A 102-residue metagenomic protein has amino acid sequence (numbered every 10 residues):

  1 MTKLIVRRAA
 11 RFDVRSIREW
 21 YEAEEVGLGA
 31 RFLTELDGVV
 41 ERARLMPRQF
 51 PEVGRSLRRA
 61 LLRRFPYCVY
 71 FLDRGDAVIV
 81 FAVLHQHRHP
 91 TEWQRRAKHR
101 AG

Functional and structural regions predicted by a protein language model:
M1-L33: Arg/Lys-rich, positively charged N-terminal/basic patches that mediate binding to nucleic acids
A9, Q49, R95: Catalytic cores of transferase enzymes with a strong primary signal for eukaryotic protein kinases
E19, V26, E41, L45-R48 (+2 more regions): Generic structural signal for secondary-structure transition and capping sites
V26, A30-V40, L61-R64: PIN-domain endoribonuclease scaffold, especially VapC-family toxins
G29-A30, P51-V53, E92-W93: Short, hydrophobic secondary-structure boundary micro-motifs
G38, L45-I79, V83: Basic/aromatic recognition patch in beta-strand/loop cores that engages polyanionic ligands
L72-G102: Enriched for short, Lys/Arg-rich terminal
